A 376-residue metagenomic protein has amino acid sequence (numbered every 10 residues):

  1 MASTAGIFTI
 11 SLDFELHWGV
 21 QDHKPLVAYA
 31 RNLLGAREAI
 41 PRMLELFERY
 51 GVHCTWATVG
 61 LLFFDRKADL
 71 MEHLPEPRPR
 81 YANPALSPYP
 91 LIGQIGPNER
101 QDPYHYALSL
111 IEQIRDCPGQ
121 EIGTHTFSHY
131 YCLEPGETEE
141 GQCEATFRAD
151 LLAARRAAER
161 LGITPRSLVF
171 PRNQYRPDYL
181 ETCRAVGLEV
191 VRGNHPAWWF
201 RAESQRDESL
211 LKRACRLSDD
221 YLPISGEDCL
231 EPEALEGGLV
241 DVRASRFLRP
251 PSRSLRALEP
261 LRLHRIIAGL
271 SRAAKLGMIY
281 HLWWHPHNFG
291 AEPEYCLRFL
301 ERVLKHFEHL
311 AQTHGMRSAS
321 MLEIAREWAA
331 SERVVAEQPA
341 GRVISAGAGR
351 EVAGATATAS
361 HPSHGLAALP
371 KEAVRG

Functional and structural regions predicted by a protein language model:
A2, V190-W198, R256-A346, V374-R375: C-terminal domain-boundary segment and adjacent tail
A2-E45, V52: N-terminal regions that are enriched for targeting/export leaders and immediately downstream pro/stem segments
D13, F47, L168, L282 (+1 more regions): Conserved, mostly hydrophobic/aromatic
R31-L44, E48, Q101-E112, D150: Aromatic- and glycine-enriched glycan-recognition loops and surfaces that form the carbohydrate-binding subsites
A57-R176, F200-E203, S209, E236-R253 (+1 more regions): Metal-dependent polysaccharide deacetylase catalytic core of the NodB/CE4 family, i.e., the active-site-bearing domain
F64-R78, R176-V191, R298-L304: Short, electropositive alpha-helical surface patch
I95-Y104, V169-L276: Active-site-adjacent pocket scaffolds in enzyme catalytic domains
E203-L217, L255-A257, A336-G376: Membrane-proximal basic amphipathic "stem/tether" segments
